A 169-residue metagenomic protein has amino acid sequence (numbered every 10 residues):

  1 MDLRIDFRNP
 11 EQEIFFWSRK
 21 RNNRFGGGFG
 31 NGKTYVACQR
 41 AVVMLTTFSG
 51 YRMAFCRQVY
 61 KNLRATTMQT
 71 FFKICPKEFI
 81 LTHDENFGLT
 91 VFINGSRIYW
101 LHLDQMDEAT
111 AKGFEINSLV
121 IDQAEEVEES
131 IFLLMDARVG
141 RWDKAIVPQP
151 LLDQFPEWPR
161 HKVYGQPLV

Functional and structural regions predicted by a protein language model:
M1-V169: Phosphate/NTP-binding elements of NTP-utilizing enzymes
